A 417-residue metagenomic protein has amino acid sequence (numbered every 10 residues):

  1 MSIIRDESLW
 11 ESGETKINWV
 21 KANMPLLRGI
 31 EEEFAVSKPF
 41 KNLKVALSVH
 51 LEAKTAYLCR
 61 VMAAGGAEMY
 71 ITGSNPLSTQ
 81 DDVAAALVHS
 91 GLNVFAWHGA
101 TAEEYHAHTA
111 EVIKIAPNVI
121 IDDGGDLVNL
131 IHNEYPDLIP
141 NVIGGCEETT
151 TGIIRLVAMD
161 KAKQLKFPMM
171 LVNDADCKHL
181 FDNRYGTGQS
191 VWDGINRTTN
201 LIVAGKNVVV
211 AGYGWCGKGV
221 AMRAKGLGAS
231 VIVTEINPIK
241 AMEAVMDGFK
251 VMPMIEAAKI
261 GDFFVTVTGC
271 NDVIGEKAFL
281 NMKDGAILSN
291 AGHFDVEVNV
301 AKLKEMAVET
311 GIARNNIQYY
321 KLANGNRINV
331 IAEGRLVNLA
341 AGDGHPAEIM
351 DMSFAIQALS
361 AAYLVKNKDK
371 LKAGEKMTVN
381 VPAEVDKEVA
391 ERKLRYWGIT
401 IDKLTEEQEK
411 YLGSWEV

Functional and structural regions predicted by a protein language model:
M1-F40, I71-T79, A84-K206: Glycine/serine-rich phosphate-binding loop and adjoining beta1-alpha1 elements at the start of nucleotide-handling
L9-M24, F40-K44, E52, F167-G205 (+2 more regions): Adenosine-phosphate binding glycine-rich loop
G29-E32, A63, K114-A116, V128-N129 (+3 more regions): Rossmann-fold NAD(P) dinucleotide-binding segment
L47-T55, N75-T79, G125-L127, W215: Gly/Ser/Thr-rich loops at beta-strand to alpha-helix junctions that form or flank small-molecule/cofactor-binding
S48, D123, V265-T268, N290-A291: Short, well-ordered coil/turn residues at beta-beta hairpins and beta-strand->alpha-helix junctions within
V49-A67, D182, G186-I260, T266-T268: Glycine-rich phosphate/diphosphate-binding loop of Rossmann-like nucleotide-binding domains
G73, I120-D123, P136-T151, L280-K321 (+2 more regions): ADP-ribose/adenylate-binding Rossmann-like module
